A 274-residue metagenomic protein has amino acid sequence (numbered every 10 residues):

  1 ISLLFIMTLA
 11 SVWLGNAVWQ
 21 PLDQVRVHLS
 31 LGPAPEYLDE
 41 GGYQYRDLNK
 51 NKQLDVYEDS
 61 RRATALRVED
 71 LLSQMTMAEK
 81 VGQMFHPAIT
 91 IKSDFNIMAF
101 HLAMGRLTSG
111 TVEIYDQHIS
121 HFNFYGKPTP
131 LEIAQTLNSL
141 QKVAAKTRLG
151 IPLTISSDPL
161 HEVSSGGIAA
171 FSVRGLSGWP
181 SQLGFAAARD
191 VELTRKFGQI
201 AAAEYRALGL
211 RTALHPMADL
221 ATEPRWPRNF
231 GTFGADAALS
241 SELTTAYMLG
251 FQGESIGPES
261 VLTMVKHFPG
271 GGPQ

Functional and structural regions predicted by a protein language model:
I1-Q274: Glycoside hydrolase catalytic-domain context in secreted enzymes
